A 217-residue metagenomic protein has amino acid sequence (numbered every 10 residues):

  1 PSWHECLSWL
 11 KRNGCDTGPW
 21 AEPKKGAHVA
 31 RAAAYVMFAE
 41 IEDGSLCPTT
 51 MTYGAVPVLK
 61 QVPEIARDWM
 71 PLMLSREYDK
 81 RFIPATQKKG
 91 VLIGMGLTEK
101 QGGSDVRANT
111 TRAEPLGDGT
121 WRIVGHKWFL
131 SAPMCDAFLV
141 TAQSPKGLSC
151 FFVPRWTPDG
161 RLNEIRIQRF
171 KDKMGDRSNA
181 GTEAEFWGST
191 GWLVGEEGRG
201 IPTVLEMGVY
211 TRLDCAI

Functional and structural regions predicted by a protein language model:
P1-K25, D43: Extended, charge-enriched "interface" segments that sit outside catalytic cores
E22-A55: Extended, domain-scale alpha-helical bundle/helix-rich regions
P63-T111, P115-W121: Internal maturation/activation junctions in enzymes
Q101-S104, F129-S131, Q143, K173-N179: Short Gly/Pro-enriched turn/cap motifs at secondary-structure boundaries
D105-A108, A132-D136, S178, E197: Short glycine/proline-enriched turns and hinge-like loops at secondary-structure junctions
T120-N163: A short core secondary-structure module
D159-E164, Q168, E183-T211: A glycine-rich, basic-preceded beta-loop-alpha segment at the flavin cofactor/substrate interface of flavin-utilizing
R212-I217: Extended amphipathic alpha-helical segments enriched in small hydrophobics
